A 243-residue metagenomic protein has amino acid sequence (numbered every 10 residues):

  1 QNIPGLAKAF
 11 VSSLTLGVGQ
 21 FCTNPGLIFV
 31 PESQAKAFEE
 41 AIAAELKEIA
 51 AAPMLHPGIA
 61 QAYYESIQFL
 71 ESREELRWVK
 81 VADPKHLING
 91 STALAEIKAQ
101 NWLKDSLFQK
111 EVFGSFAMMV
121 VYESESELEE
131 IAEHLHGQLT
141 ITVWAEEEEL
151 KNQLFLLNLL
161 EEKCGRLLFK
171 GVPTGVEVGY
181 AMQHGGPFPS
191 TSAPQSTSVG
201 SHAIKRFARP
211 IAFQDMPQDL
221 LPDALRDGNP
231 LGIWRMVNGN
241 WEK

Functional and structural regions predicted by a protein language model:
Q1-L103, E130: ALDH superfamily catalytic-core signature
L94-K243: Conserved C-terminal structural/oligomerization subdomain of aldehyde/semialdehyde dehydrogenase
